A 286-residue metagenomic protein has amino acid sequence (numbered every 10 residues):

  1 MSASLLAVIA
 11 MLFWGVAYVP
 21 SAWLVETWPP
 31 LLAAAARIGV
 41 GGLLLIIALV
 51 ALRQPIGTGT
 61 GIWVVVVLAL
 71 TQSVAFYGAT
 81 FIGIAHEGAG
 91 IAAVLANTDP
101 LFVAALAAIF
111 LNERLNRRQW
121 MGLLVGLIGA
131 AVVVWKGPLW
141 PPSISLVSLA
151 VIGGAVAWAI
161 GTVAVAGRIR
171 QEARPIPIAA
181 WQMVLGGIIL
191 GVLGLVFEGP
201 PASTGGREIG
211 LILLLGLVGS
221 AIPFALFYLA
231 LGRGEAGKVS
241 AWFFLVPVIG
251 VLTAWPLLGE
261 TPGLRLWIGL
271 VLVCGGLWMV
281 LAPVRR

Functional and structural regions predicted by a protein language model:
M1-A35, P141-G167, I188-V192: Glycine-/small-residue-enriched transmembrane alpha-helix faces in small-molecule transporters and effluxers
M11, A34-A36, Y77, A92-T98 (+2 more regions): Helix-helix packing/entry segments at the starts of transmembrane helices
M11-G15, L68-Y77, P100, V134 (+9 more regions): Transmembrane alpha-helical core positions of polytopic small-molecule transporters
F13, A17-Y18, I46-A96, L106 (+2 more regions): Specific transmembrane alpha-helical segments of multi-pass solute transporters/efflux pumps, especially DMT/EamA
V19-W28, A85, A131-L146, G194-I212 (+1 more regions): Membrane-interface helix termini and inter-helical loops of multi-pass transporters
L32-L43, T71-Q72, F81-R114, Q119-L123 (+2 more regions): Specific alpha-helical transmembrane segments that line the substrate/conduction pathway and gating interfaces
L45, L106, R118-G137, G154-W158 (+4 more regions): Hydrophobic transmembrane alpha-helices of multi-pass small-molecule transport proteins
G57-V64, A93-A96, N112-V132, P141-S148 (+2 more regions): Loop-to-transmembrane alpha-helix entry segments
